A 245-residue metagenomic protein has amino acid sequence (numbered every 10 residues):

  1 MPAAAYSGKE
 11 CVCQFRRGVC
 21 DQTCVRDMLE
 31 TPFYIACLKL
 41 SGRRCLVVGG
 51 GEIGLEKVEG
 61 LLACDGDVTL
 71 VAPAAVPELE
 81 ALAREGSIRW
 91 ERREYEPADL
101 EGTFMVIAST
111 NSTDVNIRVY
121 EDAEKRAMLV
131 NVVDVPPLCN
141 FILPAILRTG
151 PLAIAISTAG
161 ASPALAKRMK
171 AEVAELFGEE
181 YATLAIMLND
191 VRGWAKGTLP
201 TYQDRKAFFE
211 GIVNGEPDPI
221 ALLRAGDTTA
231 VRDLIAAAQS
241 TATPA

Functional and structural regions predicted by a protein language model:
C13, G18-C20, C24-A74, L79-L82: Hydrophobic, well-ordered beta-alpha structural blocks that scaffold small-molecule cofactor pockets
E52-I53, D114, G160: Residue-level detector of alpha-helix initiation sites
A72, W90-E94, D134: Short loop/edge segments at beta-strand edges and connector loops that shape dinucleotide/nucleotide cofactor-binding
A83-E101: Glycine-rich, highly charged phosphate/nucleotide-binding loops
M105-N111, N116-L143: ADP-ribose/adenylate-binding Rossmann-like module
V132-A182: E1/E1-like adenylate-forming module used to activate ubiquitin-like modifiers and sulfur-carrier proteins
G160-A245: An accessory alpha-helical subdomain
